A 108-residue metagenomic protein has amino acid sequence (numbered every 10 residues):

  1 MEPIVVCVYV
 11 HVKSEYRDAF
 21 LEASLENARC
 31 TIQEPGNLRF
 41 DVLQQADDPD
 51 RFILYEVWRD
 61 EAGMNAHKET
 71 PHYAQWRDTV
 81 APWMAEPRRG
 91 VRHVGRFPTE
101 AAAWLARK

Functional and structural regions predicted by a protein language model:
E2, V42-D50, D78-K108: Glycine-rich beta-strand-turn "strand-cap" elements at beta-sheet edges
I4-H11, D41-K68: Short, well-ordered beta-strand segments in beta-rich or mixed alpha/beta enzyme and ligand-binding folds
I4-V42: N-terminal first-folded block
V12-S14, D60, V94-R96: Non-catalytic surface loops within mature trypsin-like serine protease
Y16, D50, H72: Short phosphate-engaging motifs
E26-L38, V57-H93: An amphipathic, aromatic/His-enriched active-site/gating alpha helix that lines ligand/cofactor pockets
